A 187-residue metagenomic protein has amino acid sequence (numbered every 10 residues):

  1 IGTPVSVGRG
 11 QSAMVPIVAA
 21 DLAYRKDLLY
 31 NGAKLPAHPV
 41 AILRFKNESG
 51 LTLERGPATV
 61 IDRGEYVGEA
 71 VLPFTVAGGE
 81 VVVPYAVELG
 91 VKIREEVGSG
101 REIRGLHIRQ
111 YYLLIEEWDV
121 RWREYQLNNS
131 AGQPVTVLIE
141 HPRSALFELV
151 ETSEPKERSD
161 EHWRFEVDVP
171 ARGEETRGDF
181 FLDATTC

Functional and structural regions predicted by a protein language model:
I1-C187: Long, intrinsically disordered, low-complexity accessory segments associated with secretion and vesicular trafficking
